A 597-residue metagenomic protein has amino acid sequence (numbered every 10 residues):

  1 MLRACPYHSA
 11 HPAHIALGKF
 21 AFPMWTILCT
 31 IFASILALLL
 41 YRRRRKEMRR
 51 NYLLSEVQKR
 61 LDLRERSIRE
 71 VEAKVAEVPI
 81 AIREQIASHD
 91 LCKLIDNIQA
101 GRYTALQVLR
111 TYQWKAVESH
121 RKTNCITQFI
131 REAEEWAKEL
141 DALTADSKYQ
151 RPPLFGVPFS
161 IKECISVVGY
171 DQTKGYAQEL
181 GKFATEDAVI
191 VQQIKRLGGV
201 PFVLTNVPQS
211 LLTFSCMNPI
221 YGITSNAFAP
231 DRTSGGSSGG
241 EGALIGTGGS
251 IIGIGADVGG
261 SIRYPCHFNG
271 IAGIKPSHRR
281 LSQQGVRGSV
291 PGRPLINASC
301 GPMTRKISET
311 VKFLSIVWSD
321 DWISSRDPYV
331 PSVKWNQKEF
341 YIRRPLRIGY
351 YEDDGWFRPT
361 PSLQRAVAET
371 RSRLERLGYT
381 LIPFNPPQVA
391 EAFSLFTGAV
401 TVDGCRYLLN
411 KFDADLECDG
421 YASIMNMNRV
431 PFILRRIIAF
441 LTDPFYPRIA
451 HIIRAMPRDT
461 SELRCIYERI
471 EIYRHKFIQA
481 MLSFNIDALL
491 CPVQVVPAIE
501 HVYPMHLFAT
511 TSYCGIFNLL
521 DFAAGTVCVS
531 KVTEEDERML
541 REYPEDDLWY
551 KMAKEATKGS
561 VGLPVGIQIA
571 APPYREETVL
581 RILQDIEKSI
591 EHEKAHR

Functional and structural regions predicted by a protein language model:
L2-A142, P359, S372, R376-G378 (+2 more regions): An N-terminal boundary/leader segment
P6-H14, L53, E118, Q192 (+7 more regions): Structural helix-boundary/capping segments
F20-W25, L40, A87, Q99 (+9 more regions): Gly/Ser-rich, acidic/histidine-flanked active-site/gating loops
V75-V78, I82, L154-A177, K338-Y351 (+7 more regions): Short helix-loop capping/hinge segments that flank enzyme active sites or metal/cofactor-binding pockets
K93-G101, S160, Q178-K182, A298-R305 (+1 more regions): Short, well-ordered beta-strand elements within core beta-sheets of diverse protein domains
R102, S119-E179: N-terminal, positively charged, Ser/Thr/Ala/Gly-biased leader segments that form transit/presequence-like amphipathic
P153-C300, Y351-D353, V402, L489-H506 (+1 more regions): Short glycine/serine-rich loop/turn segments
L507-T511: Charged helix-capping and loop-helix junction motifs
